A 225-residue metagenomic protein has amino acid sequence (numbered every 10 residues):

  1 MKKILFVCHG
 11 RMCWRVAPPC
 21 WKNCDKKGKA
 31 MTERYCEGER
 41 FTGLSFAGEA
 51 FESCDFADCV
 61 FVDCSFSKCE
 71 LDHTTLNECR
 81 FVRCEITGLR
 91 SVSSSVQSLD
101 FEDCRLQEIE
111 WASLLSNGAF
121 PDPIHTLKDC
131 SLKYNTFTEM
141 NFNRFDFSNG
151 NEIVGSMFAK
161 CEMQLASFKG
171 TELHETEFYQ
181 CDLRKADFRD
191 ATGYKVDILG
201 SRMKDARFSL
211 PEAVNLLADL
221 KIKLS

Functional and structural regions predicted by a protein language model:
K2-I4, K22-N23: Polybasic, lysine-rich low-complexity intrinsically disordered segments
L5, W14-R15: Generic N-terminal simple sequence motifs
V7-G10, D25: Short hydrophobic alpha-helical segments enriched in small aliphatic residues
G10, P19-C20: Generic low-complexity segments that are intrinsically disordered, proline-rich and/or Lys/Arg-biased
W14, W21, K26-S225: Tandem repeat scaffolds
